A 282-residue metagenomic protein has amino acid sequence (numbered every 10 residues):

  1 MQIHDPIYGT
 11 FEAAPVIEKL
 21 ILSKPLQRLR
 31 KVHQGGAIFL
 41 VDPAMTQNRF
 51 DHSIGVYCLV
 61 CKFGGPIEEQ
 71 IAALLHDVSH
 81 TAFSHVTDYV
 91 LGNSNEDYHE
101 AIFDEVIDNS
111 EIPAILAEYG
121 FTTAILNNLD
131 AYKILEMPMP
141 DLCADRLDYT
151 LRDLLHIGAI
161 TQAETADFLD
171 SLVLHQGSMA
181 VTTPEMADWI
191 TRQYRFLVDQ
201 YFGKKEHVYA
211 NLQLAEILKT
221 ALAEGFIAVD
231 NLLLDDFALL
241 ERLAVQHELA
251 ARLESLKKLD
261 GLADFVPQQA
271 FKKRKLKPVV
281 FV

Functional and structural regions predicted by a protein language model:
M1-E68, H80-V282: Histidine-centered, transition-metal-coordinating active-site segments
E69-D77: Short alpha-helical catalytic segment bearing the HExxH-like zincin motif of zinc-dependent metalloproteases
